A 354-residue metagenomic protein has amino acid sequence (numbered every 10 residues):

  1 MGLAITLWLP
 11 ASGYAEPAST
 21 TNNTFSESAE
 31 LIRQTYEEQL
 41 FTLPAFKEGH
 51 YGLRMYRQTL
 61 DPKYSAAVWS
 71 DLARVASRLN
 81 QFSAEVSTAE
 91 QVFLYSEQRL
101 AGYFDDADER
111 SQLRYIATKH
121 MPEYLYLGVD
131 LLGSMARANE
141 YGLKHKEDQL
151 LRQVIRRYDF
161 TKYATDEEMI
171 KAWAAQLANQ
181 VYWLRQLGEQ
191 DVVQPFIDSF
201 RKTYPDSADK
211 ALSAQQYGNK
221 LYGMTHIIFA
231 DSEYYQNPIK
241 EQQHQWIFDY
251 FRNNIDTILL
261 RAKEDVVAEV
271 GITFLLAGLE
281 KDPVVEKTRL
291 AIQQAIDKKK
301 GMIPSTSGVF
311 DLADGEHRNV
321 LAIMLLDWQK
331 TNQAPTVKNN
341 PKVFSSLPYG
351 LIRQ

Functional and structural regions predicted by a protein language model:
M1-W8: Bacterial N-terminal signal peptides
L9-G13: Membrane-interface motif at the C-terminal end of an N-terminal transmembrane signal
Y14-T88, V92-A107, E123-G142, Q149-T161 (+1 more regions): Terminal, non-catalytic domain-edge segments
R110-V267, L275-G278, E286-R289, Q293: Eukaryote-skewed repeat-based solenoidal scaffolds used as protein-protein interaction platforms, primarily
R261-E269, A313-V320: Amphipathic alpha-helical protein-interaction segments enriched in hydrophobic
